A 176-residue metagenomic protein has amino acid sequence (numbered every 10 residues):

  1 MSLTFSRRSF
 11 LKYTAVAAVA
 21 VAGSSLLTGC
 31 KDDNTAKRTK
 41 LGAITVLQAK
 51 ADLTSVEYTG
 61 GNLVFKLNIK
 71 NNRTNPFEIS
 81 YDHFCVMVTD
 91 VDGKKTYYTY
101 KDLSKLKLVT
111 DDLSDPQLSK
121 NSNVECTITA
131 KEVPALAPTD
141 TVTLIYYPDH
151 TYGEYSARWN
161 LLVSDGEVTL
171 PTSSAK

Functional and structural regions predicted by a protein language model:
M1-A18: N-terminal secretory signal peptides and thylakoid transit peptides that target proteins across membranes
T28-G29: C-terminal motif of bacterial Sec signal peptides marking the signal peptidase cleavage site
N34-Y58: Low-complexity, acidic Ser/Thr/Pro/Gly-rich terminal tails and inter-domain linkers that flank the onset of structured
A49-T54, L108-S114, T129: Short structured motifs
T59, K70-V124: The feature marks short-to-medium sequence segments in extracytoplasmic or secretory-pathway proteins
G60-F65: Short, solvent-exposed loop/turn segments enriched in Ser/Thr/Gly
K66-K70, T129: Short edge beta-strand/loop segments characteristic of extracellular beta-sandwich folds
L118-K176: Surface-exposed edge beta-strand/loop patches
